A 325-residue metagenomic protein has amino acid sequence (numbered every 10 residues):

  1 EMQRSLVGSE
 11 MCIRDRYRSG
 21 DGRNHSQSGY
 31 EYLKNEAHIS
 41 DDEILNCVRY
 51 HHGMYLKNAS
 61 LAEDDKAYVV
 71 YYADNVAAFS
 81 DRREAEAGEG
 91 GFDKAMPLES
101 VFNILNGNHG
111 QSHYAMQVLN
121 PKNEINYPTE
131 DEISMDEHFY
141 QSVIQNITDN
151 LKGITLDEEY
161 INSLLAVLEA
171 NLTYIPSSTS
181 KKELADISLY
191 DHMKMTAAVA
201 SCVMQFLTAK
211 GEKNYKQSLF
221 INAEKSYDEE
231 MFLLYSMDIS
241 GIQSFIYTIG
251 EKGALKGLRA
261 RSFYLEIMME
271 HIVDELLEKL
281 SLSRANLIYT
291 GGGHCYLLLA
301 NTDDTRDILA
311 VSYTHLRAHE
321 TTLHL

Functional and structural regions predicted by a protein language model:
E1, S28-I39, Y190-L219: Alpha-helical phosphate/pyrophosphate-handling elements in metalloenzyme active cores
E1, S5-I125, I175-T179, Y227 (+1 more regions): Divalent metal-dependent catalytic cores for phosphoryl transfer on phosphate-bearing substrates
M2, L6-V7, I13-D15, V311 (+1 more regions): Residue-level detector of conserved catalytic or cofactor/ligand-binding positions in enzyme active sites
G22-H25, S188-T196, L258-M269, L309: Phosphate/oxyanion-binding active-site loops and adjacent basic polyanion-contact surfaces
K34, H38, D42-L61, A67 (+3 more regions): Extended charged low-complexity segments that act as oligomerization/scaffolding linkers
N123-S177: Extended, charge-enriched "interface" segments that sit outside catalytic cores
Y235-S244: Catalytic-site or vestigial catalytic-site microsegments of nucleotide-handling domains
K252-L280: Surface-exposed, low-hydrophobicity interaction/linker segments
